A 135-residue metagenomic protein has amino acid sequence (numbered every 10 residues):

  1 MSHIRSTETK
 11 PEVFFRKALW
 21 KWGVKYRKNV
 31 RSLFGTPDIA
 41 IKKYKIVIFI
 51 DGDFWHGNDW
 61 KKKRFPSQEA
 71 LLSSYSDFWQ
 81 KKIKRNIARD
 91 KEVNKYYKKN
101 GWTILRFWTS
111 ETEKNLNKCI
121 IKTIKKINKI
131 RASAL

Functional and structural regions predicted by a protein language model:
M1-L135: Nucleic-acid endo/exonuclease domains
